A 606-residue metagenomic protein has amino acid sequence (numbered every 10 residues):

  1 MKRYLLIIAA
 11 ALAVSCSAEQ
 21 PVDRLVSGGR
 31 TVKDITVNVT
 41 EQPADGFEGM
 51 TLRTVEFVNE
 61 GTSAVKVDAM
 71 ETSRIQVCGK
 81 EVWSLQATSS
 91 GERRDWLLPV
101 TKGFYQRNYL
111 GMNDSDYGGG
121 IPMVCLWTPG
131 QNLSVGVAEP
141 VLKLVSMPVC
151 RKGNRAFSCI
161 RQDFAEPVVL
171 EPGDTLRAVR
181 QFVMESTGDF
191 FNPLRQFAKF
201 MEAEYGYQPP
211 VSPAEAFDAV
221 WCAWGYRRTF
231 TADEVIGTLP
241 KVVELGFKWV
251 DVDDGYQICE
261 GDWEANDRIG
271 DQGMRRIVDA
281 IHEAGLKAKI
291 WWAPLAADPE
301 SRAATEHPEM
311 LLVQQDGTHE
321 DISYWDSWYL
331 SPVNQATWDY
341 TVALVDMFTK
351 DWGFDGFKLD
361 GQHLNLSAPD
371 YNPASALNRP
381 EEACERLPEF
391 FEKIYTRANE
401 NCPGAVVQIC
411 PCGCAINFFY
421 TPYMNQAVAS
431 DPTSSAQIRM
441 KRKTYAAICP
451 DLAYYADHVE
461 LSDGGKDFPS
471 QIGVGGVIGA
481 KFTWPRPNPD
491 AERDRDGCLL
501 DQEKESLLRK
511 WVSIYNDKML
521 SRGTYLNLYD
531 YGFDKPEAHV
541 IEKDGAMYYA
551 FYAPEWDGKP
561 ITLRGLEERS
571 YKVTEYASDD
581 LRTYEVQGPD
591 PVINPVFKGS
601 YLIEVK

Functional and structural regions predicted by a protein language model:
A9-S17: Hydrophobic h-region of N-terminal signal peptides that target proteins for export in Gram-negative bacteria
E19-C150, F164, T574-R582: Polysaccharide-binding surfaces and accessory modules of carbohydrate-active proteins
S27, D174, A178, F391-T583 (+2 more regions): Active-site-proximal substrate-binding groove within the catalytic cores of carbohydrate-active enzymes
V168-T187, V596-K606: Short Pro-Gly-centered flexible turn/kink motifs
A214-F217, W249, D253-A280, S301-Q335 (+1 more regions): Aromatic- and acidic-residue-enriched carbohydrate-binding clefts of CAZyme catalytic domains
A216-V220, R227-T231, I290-D351, Q437 (+1 more regions): Active-site-adjacent "subsite" loops/lids of carbohydrate-active enzymes
F217-C222, V250-V252, A288-W292, F357-L359 (+2 more regions): Hydrophobic faces of well-ordered beta-strands that scaffold small-molecule active sites in alpha/beta enzyme cores
E234-Y256, D351: Catalytic domains of carbohydrate-active enzymes, especially glycoside hydrolases
